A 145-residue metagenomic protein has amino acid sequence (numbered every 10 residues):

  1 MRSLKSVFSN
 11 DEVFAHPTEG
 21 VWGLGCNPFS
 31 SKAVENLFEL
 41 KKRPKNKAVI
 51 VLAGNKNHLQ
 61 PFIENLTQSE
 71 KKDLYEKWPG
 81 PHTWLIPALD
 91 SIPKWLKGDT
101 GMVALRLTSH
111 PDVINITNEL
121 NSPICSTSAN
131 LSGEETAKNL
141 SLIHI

Functional and structural regions predicted by a protein language model:
M1-I143: Active-site-adjacent structural elements in enzyme catalytic cores
